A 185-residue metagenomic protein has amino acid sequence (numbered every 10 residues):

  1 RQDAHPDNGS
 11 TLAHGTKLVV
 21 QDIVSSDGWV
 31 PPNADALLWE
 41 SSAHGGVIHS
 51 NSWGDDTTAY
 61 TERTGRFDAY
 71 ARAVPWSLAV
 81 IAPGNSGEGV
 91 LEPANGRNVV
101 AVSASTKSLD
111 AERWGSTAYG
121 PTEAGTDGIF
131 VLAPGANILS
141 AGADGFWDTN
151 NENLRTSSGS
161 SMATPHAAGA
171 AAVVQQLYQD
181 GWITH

Functional and structural regions predicted by a protein language model:
R1-P32, A43-I48, T57-Y60, V74-W76 (+7 more regions): Subtilisin-like serine protease catalytic core
Q2-D3, L37-I48, D144, R155 (+1 more regions): Extracellular low-complexity, Gly/Ser/Thr-rich intrinsically disordered linkers and protease-sensitive activation/hinge
A34-L38, T64, D68, V99 (+2 more regions): Extracytoplasmic/secreted envelope proteins and their assembly/folding machinery, especially bacterial periplasmic
L38-R63, I81-P83: Short acidic, glycine-rich surface-loop motifs adjacent to enzyme active sites
S41, Y70, S77-A79: Extended, charged catalytic domains and RNA/DNA-binding interfaces, predominantly in divalent-metal-using enzymes
V102: Alpha-helical segment proximal to the catalytic Tyr-Lys
K107-A111, G135-M162: The feature captures the short pre-catalytic strand/loop hairpin that immediately precedes and shapes the active-site
